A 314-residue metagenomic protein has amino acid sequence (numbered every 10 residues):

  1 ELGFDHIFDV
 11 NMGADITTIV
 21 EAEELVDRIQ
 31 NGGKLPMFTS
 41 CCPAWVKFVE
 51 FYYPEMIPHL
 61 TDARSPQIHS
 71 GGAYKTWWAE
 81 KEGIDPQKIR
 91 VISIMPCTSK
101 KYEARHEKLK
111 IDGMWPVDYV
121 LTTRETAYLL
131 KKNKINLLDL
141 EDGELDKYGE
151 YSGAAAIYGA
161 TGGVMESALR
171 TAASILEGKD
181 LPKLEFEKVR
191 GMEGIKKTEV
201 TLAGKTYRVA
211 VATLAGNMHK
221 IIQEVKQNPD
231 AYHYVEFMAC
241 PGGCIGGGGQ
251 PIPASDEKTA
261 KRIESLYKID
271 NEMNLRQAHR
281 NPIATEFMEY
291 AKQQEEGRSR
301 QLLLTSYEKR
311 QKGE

Functional and structural regions predicted by a protein language model:
E1-E314: Iron-sulfur-associated redox domains of electron-transfer enzymes in respiratory and anaerobic energy metabolism
